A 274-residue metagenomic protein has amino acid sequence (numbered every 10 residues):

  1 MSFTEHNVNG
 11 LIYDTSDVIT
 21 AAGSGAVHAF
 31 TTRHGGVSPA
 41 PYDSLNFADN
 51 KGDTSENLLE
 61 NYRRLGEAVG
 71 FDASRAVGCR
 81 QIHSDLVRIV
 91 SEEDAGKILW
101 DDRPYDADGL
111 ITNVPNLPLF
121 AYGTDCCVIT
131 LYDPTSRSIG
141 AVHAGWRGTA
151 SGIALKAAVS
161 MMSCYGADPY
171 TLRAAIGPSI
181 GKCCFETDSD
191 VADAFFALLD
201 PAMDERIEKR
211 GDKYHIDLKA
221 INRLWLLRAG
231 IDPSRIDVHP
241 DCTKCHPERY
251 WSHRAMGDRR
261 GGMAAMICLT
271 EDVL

Functional and structural regions predicted by a protein language model:
M1-L274: Active-site microenvironment for binding and transforming phosphate-containing groups
